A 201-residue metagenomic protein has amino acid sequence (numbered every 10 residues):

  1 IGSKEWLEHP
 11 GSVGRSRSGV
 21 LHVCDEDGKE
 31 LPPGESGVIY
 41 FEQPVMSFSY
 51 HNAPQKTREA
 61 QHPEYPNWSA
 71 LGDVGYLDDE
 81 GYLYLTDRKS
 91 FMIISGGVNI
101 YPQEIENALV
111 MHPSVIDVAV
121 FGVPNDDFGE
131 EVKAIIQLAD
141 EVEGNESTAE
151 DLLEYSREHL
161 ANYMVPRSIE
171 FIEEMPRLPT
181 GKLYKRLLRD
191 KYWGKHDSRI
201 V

Functional and structural regions predicted by a protein language model:
I1-V20, P33-G37, V45-F48, R58 (+2 more regions): Conserved ATP-binding loop and adjacent catalytic segment of the adenylate-forming AMP-binding
V13-G14, F121-P124, E170: Beta-strand->loop->alpha-helix junctions that form or flank phosphate-binding loops in nucleotide-handling enzymes
S18-G19, P66-N67, L71-G72, I116 (+1 more regions): Short loop/turn microsegments at loop-to-beta-strand junctions
D27-E30, Y40-Q43, F48-S49, K56-E59 (+4 more regions): AMP-binding/adenylate-forming catalytic core of the ANL superfamily
E158-K182, V201: AMP-binding/adenylate-forming catalytic domain of the ANL superfamily
D190-V201: Acidic/polar alpha-helix N-cap and adjacent early helical turns within long charge-rich amphipathic helices/linkers
